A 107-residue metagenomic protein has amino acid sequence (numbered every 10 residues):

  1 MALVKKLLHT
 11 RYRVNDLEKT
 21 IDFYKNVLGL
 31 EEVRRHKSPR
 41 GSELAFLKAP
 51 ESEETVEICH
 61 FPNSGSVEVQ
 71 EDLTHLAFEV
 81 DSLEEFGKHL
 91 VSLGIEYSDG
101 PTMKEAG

Functional and structural regions predicted by a protein language model:
M1-L3, R35-H36, F46, E84-G107: Vicinal oxygen chelate
A2, R11-E53, A106: Core segments of cupin and vicinal oxygen chelate
K6-D16, A45-P50, G65-V91: Vicinal oxygen chelate
V56-C59: Conserved beta-strand in the GNAT
P62: Conserved short histidine dyad/triad with adjacent acidic residue
